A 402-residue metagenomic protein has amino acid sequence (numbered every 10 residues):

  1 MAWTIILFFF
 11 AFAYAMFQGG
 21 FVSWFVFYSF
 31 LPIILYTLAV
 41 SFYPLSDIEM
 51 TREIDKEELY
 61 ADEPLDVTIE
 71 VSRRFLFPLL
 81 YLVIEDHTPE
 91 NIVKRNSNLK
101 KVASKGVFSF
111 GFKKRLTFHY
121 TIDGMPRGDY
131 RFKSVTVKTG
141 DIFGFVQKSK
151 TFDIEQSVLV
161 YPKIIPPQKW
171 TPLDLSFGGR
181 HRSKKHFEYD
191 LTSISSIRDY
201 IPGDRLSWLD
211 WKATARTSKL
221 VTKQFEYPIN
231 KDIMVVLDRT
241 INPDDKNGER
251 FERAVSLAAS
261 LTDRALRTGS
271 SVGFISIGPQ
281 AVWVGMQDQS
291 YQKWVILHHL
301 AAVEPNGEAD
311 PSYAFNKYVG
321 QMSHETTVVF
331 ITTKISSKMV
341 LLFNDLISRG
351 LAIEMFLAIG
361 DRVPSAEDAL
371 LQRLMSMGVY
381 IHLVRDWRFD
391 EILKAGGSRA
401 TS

Functional and structural regions predicted by a protein language model:
M1-Y43, N306-S402: Von Willebrand factor type A / integrin I
W24, P32-G285, T327-I331, D345 (+1 more regions): An amphipathic, basic-hydrophobic helix/alpha-beta surface used to engage anionic, phosphate-rich ligands or surfaces
H87, Y200, H299, V303 (+3 more regions): Residues that form generic nucleotide/phosphate-binding pockets
R253-S256, V295, A369: Generic recognition of stable, solvent-exposed alpha-helical segments in well-folded globular domains
V282-Y313: Short, charged loop segments at secondary-structure junctions
